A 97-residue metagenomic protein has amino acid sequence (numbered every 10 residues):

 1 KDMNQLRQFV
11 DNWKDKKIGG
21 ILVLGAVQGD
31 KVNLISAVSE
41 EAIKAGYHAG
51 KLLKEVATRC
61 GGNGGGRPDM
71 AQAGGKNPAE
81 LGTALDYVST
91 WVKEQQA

Functional and structural regions predicted by a protein language model:
K1-A97: Glycine-rich, acidic loop segments that terminate in or are immediately followed by a histidine
